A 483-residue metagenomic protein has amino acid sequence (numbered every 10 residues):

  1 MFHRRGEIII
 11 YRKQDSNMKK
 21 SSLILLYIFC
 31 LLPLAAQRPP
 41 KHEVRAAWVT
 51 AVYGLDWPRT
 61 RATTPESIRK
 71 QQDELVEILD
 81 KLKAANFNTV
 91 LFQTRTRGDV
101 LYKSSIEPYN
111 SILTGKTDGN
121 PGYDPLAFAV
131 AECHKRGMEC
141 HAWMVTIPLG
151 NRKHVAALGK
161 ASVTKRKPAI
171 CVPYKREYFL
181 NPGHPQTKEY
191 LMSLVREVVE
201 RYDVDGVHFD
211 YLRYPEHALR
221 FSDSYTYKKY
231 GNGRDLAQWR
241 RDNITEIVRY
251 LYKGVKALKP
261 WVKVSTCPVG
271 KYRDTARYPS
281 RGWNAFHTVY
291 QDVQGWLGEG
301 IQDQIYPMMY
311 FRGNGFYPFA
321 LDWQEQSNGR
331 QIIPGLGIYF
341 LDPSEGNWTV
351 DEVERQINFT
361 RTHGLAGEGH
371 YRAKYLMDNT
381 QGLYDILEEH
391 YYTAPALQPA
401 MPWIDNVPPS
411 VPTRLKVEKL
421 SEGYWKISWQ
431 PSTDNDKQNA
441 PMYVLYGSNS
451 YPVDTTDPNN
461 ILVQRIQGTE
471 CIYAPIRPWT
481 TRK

Functional and structural regions predicted by a protein language model:
H42, T50-Q72, A142, I147-E197 (+2 more regions): Active-site-adjacent "subsite" loops/lids of carbohydrate-active enzymes
A51, K263-R281, A320-V353: Active-site clefts of carbohydrate-active enzymes
I78, F87-N88, R95, R136 (+2 more regions): Polysaccharide-binding and catalytic clefts of secreted carbohydrate-active enzymes
A85-P121: Aromatic-lined carbohydrate-binding/catalytic grooves of carbohydrate-active enzymes
V293-Q294, G298-F316, R330-W403: Substrate-binding cleft of secreted/luminal carbohydrate-active enzymes
I386-Q438: Pro/Thr/Ser/Gly-rich low-complexity, intrinsically disordered linker/stalk tracts
S432-N459, R482: Solvent-exposed loop/turn segments flanking beta-strands in beta-repeat/beta-sandwich domains
A474-K483: Beta-strand-rich modules
